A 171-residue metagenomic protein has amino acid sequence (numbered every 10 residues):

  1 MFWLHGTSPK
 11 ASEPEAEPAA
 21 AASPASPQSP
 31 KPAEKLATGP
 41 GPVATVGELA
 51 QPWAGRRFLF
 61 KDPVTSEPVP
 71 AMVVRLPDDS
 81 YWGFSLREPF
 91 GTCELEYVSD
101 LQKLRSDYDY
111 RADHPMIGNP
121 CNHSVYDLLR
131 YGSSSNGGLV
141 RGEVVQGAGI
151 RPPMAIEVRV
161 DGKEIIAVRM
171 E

Functional and structural regions predicted by a protein language model:
F2-D113, V125-S134, L139-Q146, I150-E171: N-terminal pre-ligand scaffold of iron-sulfur
H114-C121: Cysteine-rich micro-motifs
